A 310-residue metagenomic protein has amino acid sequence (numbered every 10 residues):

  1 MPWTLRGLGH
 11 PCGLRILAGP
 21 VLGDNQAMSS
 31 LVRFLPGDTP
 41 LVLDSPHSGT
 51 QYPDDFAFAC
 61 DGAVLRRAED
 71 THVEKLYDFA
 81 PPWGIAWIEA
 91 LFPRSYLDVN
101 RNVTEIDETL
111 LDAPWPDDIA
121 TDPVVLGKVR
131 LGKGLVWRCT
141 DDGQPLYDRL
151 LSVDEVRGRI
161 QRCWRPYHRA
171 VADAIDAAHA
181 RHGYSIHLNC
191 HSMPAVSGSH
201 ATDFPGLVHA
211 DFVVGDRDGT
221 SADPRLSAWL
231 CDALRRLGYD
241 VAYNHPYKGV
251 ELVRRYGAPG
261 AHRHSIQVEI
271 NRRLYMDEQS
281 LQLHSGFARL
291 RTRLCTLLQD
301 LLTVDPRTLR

Functional and structural regions predicted by a protein language model:
L22-H187, S192-H264, I270-R310: N-terminal catalytic or cofactor-binding beta/alpha core of small enzyme domains
